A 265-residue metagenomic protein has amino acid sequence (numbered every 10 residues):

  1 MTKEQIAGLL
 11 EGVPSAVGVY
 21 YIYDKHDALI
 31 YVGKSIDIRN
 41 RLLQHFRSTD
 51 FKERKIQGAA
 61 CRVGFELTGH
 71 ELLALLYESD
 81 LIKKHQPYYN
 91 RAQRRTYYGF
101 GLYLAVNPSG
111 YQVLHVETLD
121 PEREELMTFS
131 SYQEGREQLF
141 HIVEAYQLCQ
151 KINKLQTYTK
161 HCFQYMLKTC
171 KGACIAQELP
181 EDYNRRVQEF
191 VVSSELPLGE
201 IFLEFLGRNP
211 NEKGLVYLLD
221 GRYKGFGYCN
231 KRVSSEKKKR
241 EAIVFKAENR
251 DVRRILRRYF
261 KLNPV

Functional and structural regions predicted by a protein language model:
M1-V265: Acidic, glycine-enriched active-site microenvironments
